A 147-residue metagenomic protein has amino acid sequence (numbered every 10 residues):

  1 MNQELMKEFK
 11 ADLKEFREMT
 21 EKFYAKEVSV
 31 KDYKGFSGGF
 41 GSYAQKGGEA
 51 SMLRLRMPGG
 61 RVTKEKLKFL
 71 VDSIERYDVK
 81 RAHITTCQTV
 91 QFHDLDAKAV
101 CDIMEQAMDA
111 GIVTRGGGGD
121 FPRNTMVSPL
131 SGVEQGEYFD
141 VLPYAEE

Functional and structural regions predicted by a protein language model:
M1-L53, E65-F69, S73-Y77: Iron-sulfur (Fe-S) cluster-binding modules
V28, A50-E147: Small-residue-enriched alpha-helical segments and adjacent helix-cap loops that form tight helix-helix packing
